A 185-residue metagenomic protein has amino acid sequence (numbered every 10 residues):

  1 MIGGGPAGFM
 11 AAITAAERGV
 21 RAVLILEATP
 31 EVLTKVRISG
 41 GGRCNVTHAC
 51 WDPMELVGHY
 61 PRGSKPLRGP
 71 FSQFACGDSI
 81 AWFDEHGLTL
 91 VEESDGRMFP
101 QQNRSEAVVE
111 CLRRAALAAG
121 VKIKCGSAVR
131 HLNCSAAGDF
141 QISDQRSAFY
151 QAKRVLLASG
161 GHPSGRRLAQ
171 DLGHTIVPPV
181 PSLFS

Functional and structural regions predicted by a protein language model:
M1, G5-A7, E31, L156 (+1 more regions): Residue-level detector of alpha-helix initiation sites
M1-I25: N-terminal Rossmann-like FAD-binding beta1-loop-alpha1 element of flavoenzymes
G4, A28, P181: Cofactor-binding loop segments of dinucleotide-utilizing enzymes, especially the Rossmann-like FAD- and NAD(P)+-binding
A16-G41: Glycine-rich FAD pyrophosphate-binding loop
R18, E106-S185: Predominantly flavin-linked oxidoreductase catalytic cores and closely associated redox partners
S39-G40, H86, L172: Short, structured coil segments at secondary-structure junctions
R43-E92: Glycine-rich active-site loop/strand segments that organize a redox cofactor
E85-C111, A118: Mobile, glycine/GP-rich and aromatic-enriched active-site lid/loop segments adjacent to catalytic centers
